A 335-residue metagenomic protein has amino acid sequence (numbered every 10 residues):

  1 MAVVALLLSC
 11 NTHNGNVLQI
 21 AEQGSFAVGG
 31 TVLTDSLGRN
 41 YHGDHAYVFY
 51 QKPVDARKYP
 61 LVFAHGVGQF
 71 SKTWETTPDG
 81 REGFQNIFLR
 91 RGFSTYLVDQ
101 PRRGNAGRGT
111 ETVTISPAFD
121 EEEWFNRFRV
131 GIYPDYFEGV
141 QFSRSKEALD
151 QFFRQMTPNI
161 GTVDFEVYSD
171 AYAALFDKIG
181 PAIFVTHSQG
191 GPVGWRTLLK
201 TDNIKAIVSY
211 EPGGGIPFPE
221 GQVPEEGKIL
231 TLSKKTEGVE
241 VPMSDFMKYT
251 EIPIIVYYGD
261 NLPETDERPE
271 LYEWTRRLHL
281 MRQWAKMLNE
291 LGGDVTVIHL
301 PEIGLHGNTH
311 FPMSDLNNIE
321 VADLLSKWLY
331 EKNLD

Functional and structural regions predicted by a protein language model:
H13-A56: N-terminal cap/lid segment of alpha/beta-hydrolase-fold proteins
K58-V67: Short beta-strand element of the alpha/beta-hydrolase
R81-R108, I298: Conserved alpha/beta-hydrolase
T162-I183: Conserved acidic catalytic loop of the alpha/beta-hydrolase fold
V185-G194: Gly/Ala-rich beta-loop-alpha elbow adjacent to hydrolase catalytic centers
D202-F218: A conserved short beta-strand
G214-L291, T296-I298: The feature captures the conserved acid-bearing segment of alpha/beta-hydrolase catalytic domains
G307, F311-D335: Catalytic active-site module of serine/aspartate enzymes centered on a nucleophile-bearing elbow/loop
